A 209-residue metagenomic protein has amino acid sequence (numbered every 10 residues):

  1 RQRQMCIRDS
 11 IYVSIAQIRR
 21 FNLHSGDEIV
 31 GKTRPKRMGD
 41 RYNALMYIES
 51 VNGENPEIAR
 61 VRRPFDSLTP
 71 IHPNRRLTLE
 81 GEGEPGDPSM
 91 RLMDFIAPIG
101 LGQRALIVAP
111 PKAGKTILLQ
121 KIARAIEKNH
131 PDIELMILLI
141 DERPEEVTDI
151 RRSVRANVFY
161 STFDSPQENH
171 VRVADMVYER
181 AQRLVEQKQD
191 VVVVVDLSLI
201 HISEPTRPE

Functional and structural regions predicted by a protein language model:
R1-Q4, R8-A59: N-terminal "pre-motor" subdomain/linker immediately upstream of P-loop NTPase catalytic cores
Q2-I7, I200-E209: Single conserved hydrophobic/aromatic residue that forms the stacking wall/gate of nucleotide- or nucleobase-binding
R3, D9, M136, A156 (+1 more regions): The start of beta-strands in P-loop NTPase/AAA+ ATPase cores
I11, R34-K36, A44-Y47, G53-L92: Intrinsically disordered, low-complexity regulatory segments
Q17, P144, L199: Short, glycine/acidic-enriched loop or turn micro-motifs at the edges of active sites
P70-A174: Phosphate-binding glycine-rich loops and their immediate beta-loop-alpha structural context
H170-L199: Phosphate-binding/switch loop-helix module in NTP-utilizing enzymes
